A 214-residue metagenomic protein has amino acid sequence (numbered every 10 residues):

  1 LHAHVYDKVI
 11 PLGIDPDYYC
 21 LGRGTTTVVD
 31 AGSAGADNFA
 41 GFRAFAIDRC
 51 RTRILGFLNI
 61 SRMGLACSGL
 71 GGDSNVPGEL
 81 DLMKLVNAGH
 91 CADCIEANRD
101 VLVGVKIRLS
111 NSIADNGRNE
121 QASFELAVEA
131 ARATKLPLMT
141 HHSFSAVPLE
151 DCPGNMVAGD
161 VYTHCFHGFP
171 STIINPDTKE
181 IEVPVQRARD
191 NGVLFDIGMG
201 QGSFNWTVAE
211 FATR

Functional and structural regions predicted by a protein language model:
L1-A3, V28-D30, I54-L58, V103-I107 (+3 more regions): Hydrophobic faces of well-ordered beta-strands that scaffold small-molecule active sites in alpha/beta enzyme cores
L1-R49: Metal-associated gating/positioning segment near the N- to mid-region
V28-I95, Q121: Mid-domain alpha/beta scaffold segments of enzyme catalytic cores
G32-A36, L82-V86, A114-S123, L136-P148 (+1 more regions): Active-site glycine- and acidic-residue-rich loops that bind and position anionic ligands or nucleotide-like cofactors
G41-R43, S68-L70, N116-Q121, A146-M156 (+2 more regions): Distinct, well-ordered alpha-helical segments
R43-R49, A92-D100, C152-V157, Q186-A188 (+1 more regions): Acidic (Asp/Glu)-rich catalytic clusters
G71-A122, E129, T163-P176: Active-site gating/metal-coordination segments in enzymes
A158-V161, F166-R214: Active-site-adjacent C-terminal substructures of enzyme catalytic domains
